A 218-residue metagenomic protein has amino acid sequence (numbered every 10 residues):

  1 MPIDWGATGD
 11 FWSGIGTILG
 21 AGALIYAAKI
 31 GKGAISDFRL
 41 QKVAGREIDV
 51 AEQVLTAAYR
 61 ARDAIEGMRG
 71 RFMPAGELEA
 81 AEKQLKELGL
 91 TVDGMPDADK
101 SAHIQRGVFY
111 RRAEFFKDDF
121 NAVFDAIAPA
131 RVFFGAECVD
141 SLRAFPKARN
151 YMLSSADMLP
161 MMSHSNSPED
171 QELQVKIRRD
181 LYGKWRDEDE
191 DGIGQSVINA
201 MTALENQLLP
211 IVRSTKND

Functional and structural regions predicted by a protein language model:
M1-Q41: Membrane-embedded hydrophobic alpha-helical segments
P2-T8, R60, G67, A136: Terminal, low-complexity, charged helical segments
I25-I35, A64-R71, S155-L159: Transmembrane helix-loop junctions and nearby membrane-interface residues
I35, A58, M201: Short amphipathic alpha-helical/adjacent loop interface patches that line ligand and macromolecule-binding sites
R39-A80: Amphipathic, membrane-active segments
E77-Q84, S165-Q171: Short, charged amphipathic alpha-helical segments flanked by flexible coils
G89-D218: An amphipathic alpha-helical interaction surface
